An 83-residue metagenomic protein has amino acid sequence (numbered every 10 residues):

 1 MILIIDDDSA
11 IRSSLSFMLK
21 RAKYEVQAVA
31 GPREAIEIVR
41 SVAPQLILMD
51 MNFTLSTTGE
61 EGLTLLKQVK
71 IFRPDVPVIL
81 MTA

Functional and structural regions predicted by a protein language model:
M1-L3, R33: Non-catalytic signal-transmission and effector/linker regions of two-component phosphorelay proteins
I5-D6, V29, I47: Conserved sequence signature across two-component system core domains
S9-Q27: Two-component/phosphorelay signaling modules centered on CheY-like receiver
R12, T54-T58: The feature encodes the CheY-like receiver
K23-P32, I38, T58: Short hydrophobic/Thr-rich beta-strand motif most characteristic of the beta2 strand and flanking loop of CheY-like
E37, T58-D75: Short amphipathic alpha-helix used as the core "switch/output" element in two-component signaling
V42-L48, F53: Active-site beta3 strand of CheY-like receiver
